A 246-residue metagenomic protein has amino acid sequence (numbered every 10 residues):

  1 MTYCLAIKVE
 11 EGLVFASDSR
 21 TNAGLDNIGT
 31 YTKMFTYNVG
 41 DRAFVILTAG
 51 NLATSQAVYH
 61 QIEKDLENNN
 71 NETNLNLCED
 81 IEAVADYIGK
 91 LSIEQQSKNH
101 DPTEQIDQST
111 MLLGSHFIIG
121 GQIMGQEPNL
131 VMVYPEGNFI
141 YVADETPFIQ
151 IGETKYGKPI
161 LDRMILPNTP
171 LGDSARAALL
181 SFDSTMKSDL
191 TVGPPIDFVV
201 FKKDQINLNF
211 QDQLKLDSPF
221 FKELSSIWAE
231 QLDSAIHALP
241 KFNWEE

Functional and structural regions predicted by a protein language model:
T2-K8, L13-F15, S115-Q122, N129-V131 (+1 more regions): Short beta-strand scaffold segments in enzyme catalytic cores
Y3-L5, K33-T36, T103-S109, I118-G120 (+2 more regions): A generic local secondary-structure boundary/capping motif
C4-D107, F148-G172, R176, E223-E245: Conserved short S/T/G-enriched processing/targeting/catalytic segments and their helical context
T48-G50, I119-I123, M132-P135, E153 (+1 more regions): Short, structured patches in soluble enzyme cores that scaffold and shape functional sites
I106, M111, G120, Q126-E127 (+3 more regions): Accessory "access/gating" subregions that flank catalytic or transport cores
M124-Q126, E136-F139, K215: Non-transmembrane, aqueous-exposed alpha-helical and coiled segments at domain scale
P135-I149, G157: Cysteine protease-like catalytic core of ubiquitin/ubiquitin-like
T185, D189-D197, I206-N209, Q213-S218 (+2 more regions): C-terminal binding/interaction regions
